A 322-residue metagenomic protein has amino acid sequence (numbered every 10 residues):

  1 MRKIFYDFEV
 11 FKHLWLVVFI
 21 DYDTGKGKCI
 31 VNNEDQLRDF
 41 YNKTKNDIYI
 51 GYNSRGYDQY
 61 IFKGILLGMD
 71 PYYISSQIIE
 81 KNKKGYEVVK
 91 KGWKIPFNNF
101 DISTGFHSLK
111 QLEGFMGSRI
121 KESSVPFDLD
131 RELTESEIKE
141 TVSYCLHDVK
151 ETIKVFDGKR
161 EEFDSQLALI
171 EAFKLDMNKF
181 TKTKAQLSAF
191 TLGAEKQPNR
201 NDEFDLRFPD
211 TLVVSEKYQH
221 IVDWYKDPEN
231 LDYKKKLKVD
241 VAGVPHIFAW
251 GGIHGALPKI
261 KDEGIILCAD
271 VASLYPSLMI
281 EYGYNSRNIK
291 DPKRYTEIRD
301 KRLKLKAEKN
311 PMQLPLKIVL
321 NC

Functional and structural regions predicted by a protein language model:
M1-Y22, I266, S273-L278: Gly/Thr-rich phosphate-binding beta-strand-loop-beta motif of the actin/hexokinase/Hsp70
D23-G56, I61-C322: Conserved acidic
